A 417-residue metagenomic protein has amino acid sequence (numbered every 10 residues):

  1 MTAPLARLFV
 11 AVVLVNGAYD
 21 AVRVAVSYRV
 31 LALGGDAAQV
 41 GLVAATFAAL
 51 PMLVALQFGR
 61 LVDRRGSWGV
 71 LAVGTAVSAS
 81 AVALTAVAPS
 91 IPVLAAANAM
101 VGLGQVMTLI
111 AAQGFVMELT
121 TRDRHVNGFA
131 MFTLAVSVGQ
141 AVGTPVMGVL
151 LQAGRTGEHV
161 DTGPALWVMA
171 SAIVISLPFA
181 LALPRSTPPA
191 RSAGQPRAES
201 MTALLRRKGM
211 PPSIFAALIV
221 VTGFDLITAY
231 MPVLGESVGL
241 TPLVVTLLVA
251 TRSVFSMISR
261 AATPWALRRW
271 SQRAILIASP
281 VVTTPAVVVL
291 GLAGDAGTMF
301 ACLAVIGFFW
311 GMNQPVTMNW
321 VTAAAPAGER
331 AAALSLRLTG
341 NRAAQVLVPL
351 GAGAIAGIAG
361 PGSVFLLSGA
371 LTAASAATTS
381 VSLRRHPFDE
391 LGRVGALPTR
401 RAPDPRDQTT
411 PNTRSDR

Functional and structural regions predicted by a protein language model:
M1-A48, P212, A216, T222-L234 (+1 more regions): Helix-loop boundary and gating motifs at the non-cytosolic
M1-T2, P184-I214, A396-D407: Juxtamembrane intracellular "pre-TM" segments in multi-pass secondary transporters
G34, G66, V87-P89, A293-G294: Helix-breaking motifs and short loop linkers at transmembrane-helix boundaries and internal kinks in secondary membrane
A48-L56, A141, S253-M257, A261 (+1 more regions): Residue-level signature of mid-helix packing/kink "hotspots" within the transmembrane helices of 12-pass Major
V54-G66, S259-S271: Helix-to-loop junctions at the C-terminal end of transmembrane segments in multipass secondary transporters
G69-A83, A274-V288: Structural signature of the two symmetry-related core transmembrane helices
A99-V136: Cytoplasmic helix-loop-helix junction between adjacent transmembrane helices in 12-TM secondary transporters
G148, A170-R191, T378-L383: C-terminal membrane-cytosol helix-exit motif in multi-pass small-molecule transporters
